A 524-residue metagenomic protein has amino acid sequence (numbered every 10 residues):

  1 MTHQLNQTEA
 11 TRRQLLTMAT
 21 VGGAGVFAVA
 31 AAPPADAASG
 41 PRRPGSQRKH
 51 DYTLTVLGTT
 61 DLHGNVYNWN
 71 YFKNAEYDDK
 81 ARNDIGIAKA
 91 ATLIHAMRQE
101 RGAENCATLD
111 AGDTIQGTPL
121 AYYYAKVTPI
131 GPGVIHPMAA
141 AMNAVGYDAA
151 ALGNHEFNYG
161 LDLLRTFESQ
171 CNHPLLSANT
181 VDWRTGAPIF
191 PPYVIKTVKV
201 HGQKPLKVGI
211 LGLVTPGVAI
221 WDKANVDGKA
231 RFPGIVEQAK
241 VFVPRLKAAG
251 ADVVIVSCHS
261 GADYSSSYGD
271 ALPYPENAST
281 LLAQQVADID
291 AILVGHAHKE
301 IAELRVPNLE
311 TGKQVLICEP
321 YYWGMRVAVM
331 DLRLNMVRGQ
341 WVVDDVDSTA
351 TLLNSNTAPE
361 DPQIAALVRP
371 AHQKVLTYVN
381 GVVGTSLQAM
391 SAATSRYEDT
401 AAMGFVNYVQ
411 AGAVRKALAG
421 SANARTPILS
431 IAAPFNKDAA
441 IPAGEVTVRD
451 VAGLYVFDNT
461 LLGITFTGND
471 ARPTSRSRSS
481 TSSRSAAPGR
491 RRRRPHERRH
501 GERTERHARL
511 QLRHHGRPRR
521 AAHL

Functional and structural regions predicted by a protein language model:
T2-F27, D36-L352, A402-V409, S421 (+1 more regions): Acidic, metal/ion-coordinating pockets
P44-T55, N65, D78, Q170-N179 (+5 more regions): Feature captures C-terminal
Y71-D79, A224-V226, Q388-R396, A452-L462: Glycine- and acidic
T92, A96-Q99, A144, T166 (+12 more regions): Charged/polar, solvent-exposed surface patches and flexible loops
H201, P216, N335-V337, T351-S355 (+3 more regions): Generic structural motif
R333-G444: A short C-terminal boundary segment appended to hydrolase-like catalytic domains
